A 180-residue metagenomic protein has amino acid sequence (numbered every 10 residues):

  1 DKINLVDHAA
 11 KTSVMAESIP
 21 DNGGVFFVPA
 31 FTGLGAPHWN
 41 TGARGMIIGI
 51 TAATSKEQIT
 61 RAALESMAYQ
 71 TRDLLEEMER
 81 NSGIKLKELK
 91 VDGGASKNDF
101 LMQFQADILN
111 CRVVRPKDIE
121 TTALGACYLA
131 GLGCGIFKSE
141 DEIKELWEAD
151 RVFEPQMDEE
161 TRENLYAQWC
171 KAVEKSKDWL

Functional and structural regions predicted by a protein language model:
D1-D92, S96-L180: Active-site core segments that coordinate phosphate-bearing ligands/cofactors across diverse enzyme families
